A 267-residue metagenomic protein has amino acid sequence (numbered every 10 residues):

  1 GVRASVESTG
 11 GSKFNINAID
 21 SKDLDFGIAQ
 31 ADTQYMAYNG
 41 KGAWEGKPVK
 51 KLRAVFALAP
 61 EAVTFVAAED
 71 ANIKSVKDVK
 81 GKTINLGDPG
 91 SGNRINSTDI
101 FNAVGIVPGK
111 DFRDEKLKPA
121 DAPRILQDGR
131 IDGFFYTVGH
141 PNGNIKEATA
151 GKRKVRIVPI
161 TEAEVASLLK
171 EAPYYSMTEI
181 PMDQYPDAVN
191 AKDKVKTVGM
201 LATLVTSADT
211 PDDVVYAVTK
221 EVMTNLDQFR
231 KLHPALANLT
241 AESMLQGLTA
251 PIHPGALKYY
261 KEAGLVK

Functional and structural regions predicted by a protein language model:
G1, D20-L24, N39, D70 (+5 more regions): Sec-exported extracytoplasmic/periplasmic mature domains
G1-K80, N85-D88, I157: Short, glycine-/small- and polar/acidic-enriched structural segments that line small-molecule recognition paths
G1-S5, E61-D128, D227, E242 (+3 more regions): Bilobed "Venus flytrap"/periplasmic-binding protein-like clamshell domains and structurally analogous long
F14, A18, D23, K50 (+11 more regions): Extracytoplasmic/secreted proteins, especially bacterial periplasmic and envelope-associated proteins
A31, K41-G42, A71, P108-V205 (+1 more regions): Pocket-lining segment of extracytoplasmic ligand-binding domains
Q34, Y38-N39, S97-N102, N142: Short, well-ordered amphipathic alpha-helices
K82-D99, P173-V222, Q228-N238: Ligand-binding clefts/hinges and TM-proximal coupling segments of bilobed small-molecule sensing domains
D121, V138-P159, S167-E171, L201 (+1 more regions): An extracytoplasmic/periplasmic, membrane-proximal ligand-sensing/linker region
